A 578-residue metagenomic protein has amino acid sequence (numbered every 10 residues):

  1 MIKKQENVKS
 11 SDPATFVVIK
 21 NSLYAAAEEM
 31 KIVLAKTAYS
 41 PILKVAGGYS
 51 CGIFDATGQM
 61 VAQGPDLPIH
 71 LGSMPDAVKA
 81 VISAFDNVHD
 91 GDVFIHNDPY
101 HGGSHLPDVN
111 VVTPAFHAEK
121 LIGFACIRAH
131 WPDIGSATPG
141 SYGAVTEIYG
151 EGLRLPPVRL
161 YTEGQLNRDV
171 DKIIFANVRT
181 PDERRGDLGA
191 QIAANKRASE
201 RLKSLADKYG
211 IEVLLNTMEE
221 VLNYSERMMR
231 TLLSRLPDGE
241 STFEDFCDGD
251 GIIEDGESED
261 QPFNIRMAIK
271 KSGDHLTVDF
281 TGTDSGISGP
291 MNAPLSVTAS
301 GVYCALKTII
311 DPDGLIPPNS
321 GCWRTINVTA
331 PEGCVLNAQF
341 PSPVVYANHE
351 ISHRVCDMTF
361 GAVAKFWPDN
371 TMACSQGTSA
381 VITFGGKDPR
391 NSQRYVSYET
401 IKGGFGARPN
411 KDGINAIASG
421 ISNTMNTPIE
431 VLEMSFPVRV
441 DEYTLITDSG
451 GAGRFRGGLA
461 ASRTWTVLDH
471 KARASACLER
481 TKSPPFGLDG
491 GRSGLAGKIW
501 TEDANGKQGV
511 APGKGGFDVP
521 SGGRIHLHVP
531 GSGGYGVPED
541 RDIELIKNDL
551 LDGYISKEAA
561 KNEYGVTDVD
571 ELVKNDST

Functional and structural regions predicted by a protein language model:
I2-D90, I95-H117, L121-T578: Glycine/proline-enriched, intrinsically flexible loops and inter-domain linkers
